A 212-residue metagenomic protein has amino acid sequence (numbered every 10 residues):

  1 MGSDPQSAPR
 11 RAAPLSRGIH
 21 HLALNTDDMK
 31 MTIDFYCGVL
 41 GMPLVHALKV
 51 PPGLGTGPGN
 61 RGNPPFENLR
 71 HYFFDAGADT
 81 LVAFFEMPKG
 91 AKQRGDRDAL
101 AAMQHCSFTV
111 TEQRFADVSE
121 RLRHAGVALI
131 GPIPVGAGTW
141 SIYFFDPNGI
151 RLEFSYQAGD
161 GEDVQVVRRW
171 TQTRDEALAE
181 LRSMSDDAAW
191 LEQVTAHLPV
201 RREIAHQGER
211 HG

Functional and structural regions predicted by a protein language model:
M1-A13, S119-E120, H124-G212: Vicinal oxygen chelate
Q6-A8, G53-P58, G90-R94: A short, acidic/glycine-rich surface segment
I19-D27, Y72-A78, R94-R121, W140-F145: Vicinal oxygen chelate
N25-L81, P132: Core segments of cupin and vicinal oxygen chelate
D34, G38, A116-E120, H124: Replace "anionic and nucleotidyl ligands
L81-F84, E153-F154: Short glycine-/small-residue motifs
Q93-R97, D163-V166: A short, polar/proline- and glycine-enriched secondary-structure boundary/capping micro-motif
